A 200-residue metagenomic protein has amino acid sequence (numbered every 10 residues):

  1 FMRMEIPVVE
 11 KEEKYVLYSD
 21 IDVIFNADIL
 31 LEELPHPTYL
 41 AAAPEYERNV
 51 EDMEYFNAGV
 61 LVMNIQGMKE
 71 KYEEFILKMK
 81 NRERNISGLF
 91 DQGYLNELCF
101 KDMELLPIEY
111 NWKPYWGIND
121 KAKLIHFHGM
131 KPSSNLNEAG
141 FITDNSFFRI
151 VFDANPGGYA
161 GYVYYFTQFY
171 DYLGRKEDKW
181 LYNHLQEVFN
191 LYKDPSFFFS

Functional and structural regions predicted by a protein language model:
F1-Y55, V62-I65: GT-A fold catalytic core of metal-dependent nucleotide-sugar glycosyltransferases, centered on the diacidic
Y55-A58, D120: Short, solvent-exposed loop/turn segments at the edges of secondary structure
I65-S200: A glycosyltransferase accessory/donor-loop signature
